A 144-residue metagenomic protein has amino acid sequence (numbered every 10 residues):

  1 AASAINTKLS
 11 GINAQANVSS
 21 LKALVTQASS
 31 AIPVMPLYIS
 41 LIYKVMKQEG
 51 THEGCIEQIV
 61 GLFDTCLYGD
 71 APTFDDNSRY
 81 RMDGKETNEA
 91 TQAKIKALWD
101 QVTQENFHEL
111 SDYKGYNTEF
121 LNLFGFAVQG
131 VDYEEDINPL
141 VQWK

Functional and structural regions predicted by a protein language model:
S3-R81: SDR active-site lid
K8, K22, K44-K47, K85 (+3 more regions): Context-gated lysine
K47-G50, Q104-E105, G125: Short, flexible coil/linker elements and helix-boundary hinge sites characteristic of intrinsically disordered
G61, A97, F126: Charged/polar, solvent-exposed surface patches and flexible loops
D64-F120: C-terminal structured domain segments
F107-K144: C-terminal non-catalytic accessory extensions
